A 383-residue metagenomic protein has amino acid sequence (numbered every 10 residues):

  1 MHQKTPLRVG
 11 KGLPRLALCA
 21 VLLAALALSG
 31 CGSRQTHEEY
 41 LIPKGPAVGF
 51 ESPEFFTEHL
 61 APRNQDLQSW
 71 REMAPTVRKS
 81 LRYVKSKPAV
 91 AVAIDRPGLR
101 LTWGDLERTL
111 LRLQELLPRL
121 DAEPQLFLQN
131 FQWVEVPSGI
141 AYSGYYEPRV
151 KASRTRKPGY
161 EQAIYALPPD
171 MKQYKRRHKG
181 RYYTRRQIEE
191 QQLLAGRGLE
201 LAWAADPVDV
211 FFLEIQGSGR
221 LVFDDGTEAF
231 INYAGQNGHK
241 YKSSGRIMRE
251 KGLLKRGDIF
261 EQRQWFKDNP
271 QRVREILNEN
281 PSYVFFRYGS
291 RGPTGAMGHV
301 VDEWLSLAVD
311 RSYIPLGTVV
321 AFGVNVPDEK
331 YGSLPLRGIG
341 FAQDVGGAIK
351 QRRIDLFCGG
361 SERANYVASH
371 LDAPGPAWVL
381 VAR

Functional and structural regions predicted by a protein language model:
M1-K11: N-terminal secretory signal peptides that target proteins for export/translocation
T5-L7, A25-A27, Y40: N-terminal start and proteolytic maturation junction detector
A17-A27: Bacterial N-terminal signal peptides
C31-R383: Solvent-exposed, well-ordered loop and adjacent helix/strand elements within mature globular domains that form
